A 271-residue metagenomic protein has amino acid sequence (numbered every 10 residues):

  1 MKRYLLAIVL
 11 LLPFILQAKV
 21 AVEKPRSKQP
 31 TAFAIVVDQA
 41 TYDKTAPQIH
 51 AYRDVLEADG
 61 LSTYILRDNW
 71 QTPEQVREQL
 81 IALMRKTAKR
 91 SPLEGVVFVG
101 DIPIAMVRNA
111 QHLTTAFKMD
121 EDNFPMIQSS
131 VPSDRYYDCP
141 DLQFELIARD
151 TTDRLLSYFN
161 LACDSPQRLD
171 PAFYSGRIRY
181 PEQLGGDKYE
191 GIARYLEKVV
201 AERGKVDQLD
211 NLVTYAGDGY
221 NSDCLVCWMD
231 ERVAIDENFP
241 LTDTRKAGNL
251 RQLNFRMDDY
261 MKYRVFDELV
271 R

Functional and structural regions predicted by a protein language model:
M1-A21: Bacterial Sec-dependent N-terminal signal peptides
K19-R271: Cysteine-dependent hydrolase recognition
